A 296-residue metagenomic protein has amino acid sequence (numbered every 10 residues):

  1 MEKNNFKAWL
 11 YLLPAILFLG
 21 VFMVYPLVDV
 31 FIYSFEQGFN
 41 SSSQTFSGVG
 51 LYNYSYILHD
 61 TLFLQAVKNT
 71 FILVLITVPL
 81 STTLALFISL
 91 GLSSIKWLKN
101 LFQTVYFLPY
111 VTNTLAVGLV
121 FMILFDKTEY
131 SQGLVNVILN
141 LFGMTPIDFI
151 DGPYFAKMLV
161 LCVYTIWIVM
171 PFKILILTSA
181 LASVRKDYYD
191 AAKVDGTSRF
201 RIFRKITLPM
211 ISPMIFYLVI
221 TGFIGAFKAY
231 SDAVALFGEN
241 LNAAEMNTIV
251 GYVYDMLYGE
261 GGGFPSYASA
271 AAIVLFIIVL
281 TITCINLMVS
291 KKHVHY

Functional and structural regions predicted by a protein language model:
K3-Y296: A structural signal for multi-pass alpha-helical bundles of membrane permease subunits that mediate small-molecule
